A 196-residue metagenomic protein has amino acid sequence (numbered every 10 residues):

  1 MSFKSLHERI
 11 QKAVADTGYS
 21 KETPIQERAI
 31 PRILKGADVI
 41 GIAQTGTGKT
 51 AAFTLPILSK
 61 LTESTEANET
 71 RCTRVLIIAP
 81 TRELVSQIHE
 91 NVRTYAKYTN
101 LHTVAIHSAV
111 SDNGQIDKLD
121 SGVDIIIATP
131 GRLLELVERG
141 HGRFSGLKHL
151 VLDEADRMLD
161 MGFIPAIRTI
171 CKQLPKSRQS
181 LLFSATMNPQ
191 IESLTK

Functional and structural regions predicted by a protein language model:
M1-I42, D153: Conserved pre-motif I regulatory segment
F3, H7-K12, D16-Y19, N68-E138 (+2 more regions): Conserved nucleic-acid-binding Ia/Ib motif block in the N-terminal RecA-like helicase ATPase lobe
Q26, K49, R74, R82-E83 (+3 more regions): Short, cationic motifs built from Arg/Lys/His that form the positively charged side of catalytic pockets
E27-V39, T50-N68, S86, N91-Y95 (+3 more regions): Walker A/P-loop NTP-binding motif
I40-I42, L76, L181: Short hydrophobic/aromatic beta-strand immediately N-terminal to the Walker A/P-loop
A43-T47: The conserved Walker
R143-K196: Post-DEXD/H (motif II) to motif III coupling segment of the RecA-like Helicase ATP-binding lobe
